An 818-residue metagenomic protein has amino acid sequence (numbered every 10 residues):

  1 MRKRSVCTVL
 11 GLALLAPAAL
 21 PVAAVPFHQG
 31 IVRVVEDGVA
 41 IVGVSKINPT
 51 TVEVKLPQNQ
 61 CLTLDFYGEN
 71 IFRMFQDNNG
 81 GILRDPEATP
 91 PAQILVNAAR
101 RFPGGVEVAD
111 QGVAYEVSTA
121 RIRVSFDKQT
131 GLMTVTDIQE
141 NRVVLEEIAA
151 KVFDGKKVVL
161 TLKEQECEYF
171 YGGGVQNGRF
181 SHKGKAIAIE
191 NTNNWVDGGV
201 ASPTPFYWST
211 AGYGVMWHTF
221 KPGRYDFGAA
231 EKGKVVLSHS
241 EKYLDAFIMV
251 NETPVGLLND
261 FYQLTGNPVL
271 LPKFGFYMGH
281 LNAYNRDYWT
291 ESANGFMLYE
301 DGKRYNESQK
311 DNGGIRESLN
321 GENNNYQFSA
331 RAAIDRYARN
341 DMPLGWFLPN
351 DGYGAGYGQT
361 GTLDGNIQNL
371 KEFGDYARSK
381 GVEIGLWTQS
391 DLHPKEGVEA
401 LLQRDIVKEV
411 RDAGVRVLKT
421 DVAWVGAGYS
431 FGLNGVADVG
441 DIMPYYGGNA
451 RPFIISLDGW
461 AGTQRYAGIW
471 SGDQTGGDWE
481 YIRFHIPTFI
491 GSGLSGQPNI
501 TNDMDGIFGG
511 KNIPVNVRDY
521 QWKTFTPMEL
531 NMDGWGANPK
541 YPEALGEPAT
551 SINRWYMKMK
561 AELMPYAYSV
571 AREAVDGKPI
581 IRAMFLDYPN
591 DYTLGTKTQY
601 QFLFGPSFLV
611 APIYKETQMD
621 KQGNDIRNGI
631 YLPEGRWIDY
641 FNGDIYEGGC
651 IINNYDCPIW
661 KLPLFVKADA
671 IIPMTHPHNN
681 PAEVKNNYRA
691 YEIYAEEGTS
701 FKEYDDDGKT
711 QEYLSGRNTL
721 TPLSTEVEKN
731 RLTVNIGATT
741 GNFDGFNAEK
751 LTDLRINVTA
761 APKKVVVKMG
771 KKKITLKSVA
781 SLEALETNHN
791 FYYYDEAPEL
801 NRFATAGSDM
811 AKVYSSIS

Functional and structural regions predicted by a protein language model:
R2-L20: Gram-negative bacterial Sec-dependent N-terminal signal peptides
A23-G275, N312-N320, Y326-S329, D335 (+6 more regions): N-terminal accessory segment at the very beginning of proteins
P26-V35, N141-L662, K667: Catalytic-domain carbohydrate-binding cleft regions of carbohydrate-active enzymes
Y445, N449-P452, S471-G476, Y481-I486 (+1 more regions): Conserved, charge-rich beta-strand/loop surface module that forms ligand/interface-binding patches within domains
I651-I693, E783-S818: C-terminal beta-strand-rich structural cap/linker in extracellular carbohydrate-active enzymes
